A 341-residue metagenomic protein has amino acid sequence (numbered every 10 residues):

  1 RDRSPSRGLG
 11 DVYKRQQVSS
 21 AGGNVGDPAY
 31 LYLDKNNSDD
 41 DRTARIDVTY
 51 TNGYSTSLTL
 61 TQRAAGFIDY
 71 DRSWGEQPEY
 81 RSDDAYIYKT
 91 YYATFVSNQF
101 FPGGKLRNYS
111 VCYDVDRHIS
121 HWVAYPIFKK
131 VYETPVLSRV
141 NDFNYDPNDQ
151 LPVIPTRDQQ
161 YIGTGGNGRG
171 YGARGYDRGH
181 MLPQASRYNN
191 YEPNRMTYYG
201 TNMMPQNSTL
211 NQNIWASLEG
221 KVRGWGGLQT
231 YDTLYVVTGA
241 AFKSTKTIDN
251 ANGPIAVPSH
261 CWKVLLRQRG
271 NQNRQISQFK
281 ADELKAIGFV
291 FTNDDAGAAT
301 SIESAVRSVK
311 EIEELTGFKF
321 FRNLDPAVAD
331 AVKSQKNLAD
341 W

Functional and structural regions predicted by a protein language model:
D2-L9, Y13: Single conserved hydrophobic/aromatic residue that forms the stacking wall/gate of nucleotide- or nucleobase-binding
G10, A29, H118-S120: Hydrophobic residues embedded in beta-strands of well-ordered beta-sheets
Q16-V18, P183: Short hydrophobic/aromatic residue motifs in ordered secondary structure
G22-N24: Short beta-strand segments within Ig-like beta-sandwich modules, predominantly Fibronectin type-III
D27-R45: Extracellular/luminal low-complexity segments enriched in Ser/Thr/Pro
K35, Y50-N52: Surface-exposed loop/turn motifs at beta-strand-loop junctions within extracellular Ig-like and Fibronectin type III
D41-Y50, T59-W341: Domain-level detector for secreted/extracellular nuclease and nuclease-toxin modules, and for the ENPP-like C-terminal
